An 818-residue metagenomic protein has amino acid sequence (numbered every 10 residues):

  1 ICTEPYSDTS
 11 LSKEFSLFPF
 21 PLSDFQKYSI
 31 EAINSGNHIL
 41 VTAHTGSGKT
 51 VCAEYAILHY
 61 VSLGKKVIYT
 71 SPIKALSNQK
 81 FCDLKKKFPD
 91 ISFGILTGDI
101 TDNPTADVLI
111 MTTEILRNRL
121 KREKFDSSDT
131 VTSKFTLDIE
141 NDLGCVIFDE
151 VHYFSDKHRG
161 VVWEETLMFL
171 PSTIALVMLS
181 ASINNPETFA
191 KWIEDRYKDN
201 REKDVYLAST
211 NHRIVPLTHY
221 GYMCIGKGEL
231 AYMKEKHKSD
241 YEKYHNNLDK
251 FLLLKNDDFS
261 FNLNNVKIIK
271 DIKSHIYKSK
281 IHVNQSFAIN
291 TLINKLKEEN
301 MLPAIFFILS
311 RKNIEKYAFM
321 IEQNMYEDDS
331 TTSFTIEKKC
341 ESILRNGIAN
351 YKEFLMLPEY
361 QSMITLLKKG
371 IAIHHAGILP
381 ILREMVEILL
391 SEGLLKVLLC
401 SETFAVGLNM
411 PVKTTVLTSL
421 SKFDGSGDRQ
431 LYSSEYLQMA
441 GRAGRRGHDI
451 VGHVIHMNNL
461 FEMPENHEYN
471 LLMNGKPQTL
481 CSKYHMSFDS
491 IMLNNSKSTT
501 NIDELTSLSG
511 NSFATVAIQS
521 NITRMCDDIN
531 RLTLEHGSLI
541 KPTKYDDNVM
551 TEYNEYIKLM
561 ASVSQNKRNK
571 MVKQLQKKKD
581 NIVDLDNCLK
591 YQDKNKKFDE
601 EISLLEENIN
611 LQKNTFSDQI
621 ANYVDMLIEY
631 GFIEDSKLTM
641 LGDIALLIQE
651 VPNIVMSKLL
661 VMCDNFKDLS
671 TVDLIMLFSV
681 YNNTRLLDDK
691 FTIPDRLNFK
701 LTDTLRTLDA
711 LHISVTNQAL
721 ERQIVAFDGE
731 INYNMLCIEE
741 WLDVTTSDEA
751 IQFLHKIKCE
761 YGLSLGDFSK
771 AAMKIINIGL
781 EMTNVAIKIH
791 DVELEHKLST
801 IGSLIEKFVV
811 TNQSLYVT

Functional and structural regions predicted by a protein language model:
I1-I39, P216, N246, Q323 (+1 more regions): Helicase-associated low-complexity/disordered flanking segments
F20-I214, Y222-M223, A304-I308, K316-Y326: Conserved P-loop/Walker A NTP-binding site and adjacent catalytic elements of P-loop NTPases
Y69-T70, N78, K85-T97, N284 (+7 more regions): Conserved C-terminal RecA-like helicase domain
T105-K121, K369-R383, L389-N409: Conserved two-lobed SF2 helicase motor
E150-H152, L395, F404, L420 (+1 more regions): Conserved Walker B
M168, A175-V177, S182-M320, A372: Conserved interdomain linker/interface between the two RecA-like ATPase lobes of SF2 helicase motors
K368, A372, G377, I388-L395 (+1 more regions): Non-catalytic terminal extensions of ATP-dependent helicases
M410, T414-D424, R429-Y469: Conserved segment of the helicase C-terminal RecA-like domain
